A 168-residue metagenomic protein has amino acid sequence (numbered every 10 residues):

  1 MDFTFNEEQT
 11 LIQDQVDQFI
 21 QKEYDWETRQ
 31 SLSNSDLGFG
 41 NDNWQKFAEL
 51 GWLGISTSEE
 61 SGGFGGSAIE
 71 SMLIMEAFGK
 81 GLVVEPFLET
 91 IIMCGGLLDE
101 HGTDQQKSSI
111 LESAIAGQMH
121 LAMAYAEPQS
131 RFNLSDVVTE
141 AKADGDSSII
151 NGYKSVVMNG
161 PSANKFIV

Functional and structural regions predicted by a protein language model:
M1-E8: Intrinsic disorder at enzyme termini
D2, Q13-D17, D42, I69 (+2 more regions): Glycine-rich phosphate/cofactor-binding loops in nucleotide/flavin-utilizing enzymes
Q9, I20, G51, S58 (+4 more regions): Buried hydrophobic positions in well-ordered alpha/beta secondary-structure cores of metabolic enzymes
E27-E49: Short secondary-structure junction/hinge motifs that connect adjacent elements
E49-S108, E112-G117, N159-A163: Internal helix-loop-helix
G117-Y125: A short, Trp-centered hydrophobic/proline-enriched beta-strand micro-motif
T139-K142: A structural signal for short hydrophobic beta-strand segments in well-ordered beta-sheet cores
S147, N151-V168: A short core secondary-structure module
